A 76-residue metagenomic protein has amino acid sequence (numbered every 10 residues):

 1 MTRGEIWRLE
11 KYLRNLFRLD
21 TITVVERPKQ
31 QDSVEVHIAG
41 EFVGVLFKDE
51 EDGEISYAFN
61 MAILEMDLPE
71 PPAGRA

Functional and structural regions predicted by a protein language model:
M1-A76: Terminal leader/tail segments of proteins
